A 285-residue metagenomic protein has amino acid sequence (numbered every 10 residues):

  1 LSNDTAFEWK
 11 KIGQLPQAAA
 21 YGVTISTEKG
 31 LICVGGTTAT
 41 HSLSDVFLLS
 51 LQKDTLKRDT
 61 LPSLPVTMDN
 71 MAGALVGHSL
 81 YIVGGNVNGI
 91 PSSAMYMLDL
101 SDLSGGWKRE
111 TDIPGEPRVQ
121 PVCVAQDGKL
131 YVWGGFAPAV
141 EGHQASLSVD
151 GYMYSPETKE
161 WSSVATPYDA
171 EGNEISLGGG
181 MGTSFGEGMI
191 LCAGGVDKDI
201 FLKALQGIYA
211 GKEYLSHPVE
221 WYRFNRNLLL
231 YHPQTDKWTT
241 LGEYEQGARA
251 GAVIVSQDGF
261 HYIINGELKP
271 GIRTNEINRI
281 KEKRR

Functional and structural regions predicted by a protein language model:
L1-R285: Kelch-like beta-propeller repeat domains
